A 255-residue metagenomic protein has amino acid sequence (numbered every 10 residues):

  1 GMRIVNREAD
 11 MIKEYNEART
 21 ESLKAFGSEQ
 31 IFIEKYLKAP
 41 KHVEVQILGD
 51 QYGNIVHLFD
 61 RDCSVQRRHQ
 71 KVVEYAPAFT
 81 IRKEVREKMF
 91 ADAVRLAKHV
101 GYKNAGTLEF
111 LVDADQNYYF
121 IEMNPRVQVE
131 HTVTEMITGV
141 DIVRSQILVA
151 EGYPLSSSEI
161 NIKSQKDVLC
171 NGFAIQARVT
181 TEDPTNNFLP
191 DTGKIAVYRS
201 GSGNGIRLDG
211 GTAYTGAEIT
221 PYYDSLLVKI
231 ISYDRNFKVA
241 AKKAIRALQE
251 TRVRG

Functional and structural regions predicted by a protein language model:
I4-G255: ATP-dependent carboxylate activation and anion-phosphoryl transfer catalytic cores that bind Mg-ATP to form
